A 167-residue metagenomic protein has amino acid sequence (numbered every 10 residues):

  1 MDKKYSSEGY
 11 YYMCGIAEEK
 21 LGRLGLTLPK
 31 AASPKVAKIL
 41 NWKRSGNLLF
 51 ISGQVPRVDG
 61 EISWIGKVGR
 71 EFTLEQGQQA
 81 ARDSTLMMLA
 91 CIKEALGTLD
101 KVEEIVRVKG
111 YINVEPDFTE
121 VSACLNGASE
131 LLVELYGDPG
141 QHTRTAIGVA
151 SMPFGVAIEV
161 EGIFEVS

Functional and structural regions predicted by a protein language model:
D2-K109, V114-S167: N-terminal presequence-like segments and the immediate start of the first folded domain
